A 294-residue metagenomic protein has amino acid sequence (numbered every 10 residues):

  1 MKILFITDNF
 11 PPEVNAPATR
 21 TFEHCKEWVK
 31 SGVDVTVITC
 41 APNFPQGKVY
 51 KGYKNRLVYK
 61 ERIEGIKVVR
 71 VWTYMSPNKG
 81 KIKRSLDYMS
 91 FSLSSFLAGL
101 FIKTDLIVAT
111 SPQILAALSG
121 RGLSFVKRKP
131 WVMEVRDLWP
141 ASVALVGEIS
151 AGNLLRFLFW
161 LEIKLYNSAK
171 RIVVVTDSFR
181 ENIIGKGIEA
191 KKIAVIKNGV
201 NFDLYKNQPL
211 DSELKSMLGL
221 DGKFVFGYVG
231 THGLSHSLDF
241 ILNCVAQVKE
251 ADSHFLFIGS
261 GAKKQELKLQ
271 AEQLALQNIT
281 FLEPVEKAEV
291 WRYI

Functional and structural regions predicted by a protein language model:
M1-E64: N-terminal subdomain of nucleotide-sugar transferases
L4, L220-H236, L242-V245, L256: Conserved donor-binding/catalytic core segment of Leloir-type glycosyltransferases
K51-Y59, K206-G219: A short helix/loop element that forms part of the nucleotide-sugar donor recognition site in Leloir-type
D87, K127-V132, A141-K164, S235: Nucleotide-sugar donor phosphate/pyrophosphate-binding loop at the beta->alpha transition of glycosyltransferases
F96-L97, K103, L115-L118, G122-V126 (+1 more regions): Membrane-proximal helix-turn-helix segments that form the acceptor-binding/catalytic region of lipid-linked
S178, G199: Carbohydrate-associated surface elements
I184, A190-K192, V200-S216, S237: Acidic anion/phosphate-binding donor-loop and adjacent secondary structure in glycosyltransferase catalytic cores
E250-D252, G259, Q265-W291: Nucleotide-activated donor-binding/catalytic signature segment of Leloir-type glycosyltransferases, i.e., the conserved
